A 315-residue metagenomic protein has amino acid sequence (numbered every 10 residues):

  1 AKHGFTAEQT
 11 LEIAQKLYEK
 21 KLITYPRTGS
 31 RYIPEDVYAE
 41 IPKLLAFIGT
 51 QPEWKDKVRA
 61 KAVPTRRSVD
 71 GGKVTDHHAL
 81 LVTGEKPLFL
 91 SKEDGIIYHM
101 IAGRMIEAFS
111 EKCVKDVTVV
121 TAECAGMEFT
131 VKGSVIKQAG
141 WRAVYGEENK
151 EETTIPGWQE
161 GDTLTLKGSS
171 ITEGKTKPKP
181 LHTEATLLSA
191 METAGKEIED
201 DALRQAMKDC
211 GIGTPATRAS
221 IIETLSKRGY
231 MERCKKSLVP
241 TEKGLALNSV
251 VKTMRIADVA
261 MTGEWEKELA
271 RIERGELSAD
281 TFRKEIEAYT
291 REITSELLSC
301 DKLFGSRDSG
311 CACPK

Functional and structural regions predicted by a protein language model:
K2-E12, P26-K315: Basic, low-complexity terminal or inter-domain segments flanking catalytic cores
